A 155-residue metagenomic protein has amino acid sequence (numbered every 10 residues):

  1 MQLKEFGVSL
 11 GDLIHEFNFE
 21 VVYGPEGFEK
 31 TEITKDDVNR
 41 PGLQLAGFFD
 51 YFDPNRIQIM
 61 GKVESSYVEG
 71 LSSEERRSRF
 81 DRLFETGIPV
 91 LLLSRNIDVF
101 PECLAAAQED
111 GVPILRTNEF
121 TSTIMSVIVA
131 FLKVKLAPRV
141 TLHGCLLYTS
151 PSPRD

Functional and structural regions predicted by a protein language model:
M1-L83: Gly/Thr-rich phosphate-binding loop signature of adenosyl cofactor/nucleotide-binding cores
L71-E75, V99, R139: Short secondary-structure boundary/capping elements
F84-P89, Q108-G111: Short, surface-exposed connector motifs at secondary-structure boundaries
L91-S94: Short internal beta-strands
D98-A130: Charged, amphipathic alpha-helical linker segments immediately N-terminal to NTP-binding catalytic cores
A137-C145: Pre-Walker A adenine-sensing motif
Y148-D155: Conserved small/polar residues in nucleotide/adenosyl-binding loops
